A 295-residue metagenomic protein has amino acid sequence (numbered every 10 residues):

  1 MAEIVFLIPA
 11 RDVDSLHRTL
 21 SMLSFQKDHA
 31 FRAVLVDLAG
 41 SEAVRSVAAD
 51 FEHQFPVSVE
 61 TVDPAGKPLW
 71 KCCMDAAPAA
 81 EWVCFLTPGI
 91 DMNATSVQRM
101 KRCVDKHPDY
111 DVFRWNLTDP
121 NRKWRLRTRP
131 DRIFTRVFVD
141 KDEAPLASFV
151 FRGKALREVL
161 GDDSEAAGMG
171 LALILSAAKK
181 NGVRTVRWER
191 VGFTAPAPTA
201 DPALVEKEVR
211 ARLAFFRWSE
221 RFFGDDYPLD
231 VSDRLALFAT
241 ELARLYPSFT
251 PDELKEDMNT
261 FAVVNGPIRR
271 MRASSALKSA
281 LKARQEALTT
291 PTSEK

Functional and structural regions predicted by a protein language model:
M1-M22: N-proximal low-complexity "stem/linker" segments adjacent to membrane-targeting elements
S21-A30: Short, acidic, metal-binding catalytic loop of nucleotide-sugar glycosyltransferases
A80-D91: Short beta-strand-to-loop acidic/aromatic patch adjacent to the donor-nucleotide binding site
T95-W124: Conserved donor NDP-sugar-binding/catalytic core segment of glycosyltransferases
N116, T185-G192: Catalytic beta-strand/loop signature of glycosyltransferases that borders the donor
K123-D142: Short, flexible, basic/aromatic active-site loop/helix in glycosyltransferases
A166-I174: Acidic donor-binding loop at a coil-to-helix junction in glycosyltransferase catalytic cores that engages
R190-A195, D201-D226, P251-F261: Catalytic core of nucleotide-sugar-dependent glycosyltransferases
